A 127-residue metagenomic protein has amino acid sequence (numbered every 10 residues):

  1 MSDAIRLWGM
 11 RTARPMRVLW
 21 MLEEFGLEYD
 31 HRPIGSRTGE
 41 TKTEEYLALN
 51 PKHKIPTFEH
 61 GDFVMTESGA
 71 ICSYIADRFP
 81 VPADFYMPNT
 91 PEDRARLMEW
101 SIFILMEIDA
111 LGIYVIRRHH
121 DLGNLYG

Functional and structural regions predicted by a protein language model:
S2-G127: GST-like domain detector, emphasizing the conserved glutathione-binding G-site in the N-terminal thioredoxin-like
